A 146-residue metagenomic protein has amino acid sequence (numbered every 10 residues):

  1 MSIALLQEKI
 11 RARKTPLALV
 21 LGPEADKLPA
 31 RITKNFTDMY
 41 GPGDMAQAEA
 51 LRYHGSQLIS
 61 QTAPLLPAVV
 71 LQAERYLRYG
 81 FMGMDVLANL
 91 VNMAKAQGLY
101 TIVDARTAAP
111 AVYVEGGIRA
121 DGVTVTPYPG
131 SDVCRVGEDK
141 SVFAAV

Functional and structural regions predicted by a protein language model:
M1-V86, K95-A96: Conserved N-terminal beta1-alpha1 strand-loop-helix module at the mouth
Q7, I59, L87-V91, V114-E115 (+1 more regions): Short amphipathic alpha-helical segments and helix-helix/interface helices
R13-P16, L65, A96-L99, I118-A120 (+1 more regions): Short coil/turn connectors at secondary-structure junctions
T15-P23, V69-L71, T101-D104, V123-V125 (+1 more regions): Hydrophobic faces of well-ordered beta-strands that scaffold small-molecule active sites in alpha/beta enzyme cores
E24, T37, A109-V146: Conserved anion-binding
A50, Q57, I102-A109, G130-C134: Low-complexity, flexible helical/coil segments
Q72-Y76, D104-V112: Short, glycine/charge-rich beta-strand/loop segments that flank catalytic centers and engage negatively charged groups
A88-A109: Catalytic PLP-binding core of fold-type I/II PLP enzymes
